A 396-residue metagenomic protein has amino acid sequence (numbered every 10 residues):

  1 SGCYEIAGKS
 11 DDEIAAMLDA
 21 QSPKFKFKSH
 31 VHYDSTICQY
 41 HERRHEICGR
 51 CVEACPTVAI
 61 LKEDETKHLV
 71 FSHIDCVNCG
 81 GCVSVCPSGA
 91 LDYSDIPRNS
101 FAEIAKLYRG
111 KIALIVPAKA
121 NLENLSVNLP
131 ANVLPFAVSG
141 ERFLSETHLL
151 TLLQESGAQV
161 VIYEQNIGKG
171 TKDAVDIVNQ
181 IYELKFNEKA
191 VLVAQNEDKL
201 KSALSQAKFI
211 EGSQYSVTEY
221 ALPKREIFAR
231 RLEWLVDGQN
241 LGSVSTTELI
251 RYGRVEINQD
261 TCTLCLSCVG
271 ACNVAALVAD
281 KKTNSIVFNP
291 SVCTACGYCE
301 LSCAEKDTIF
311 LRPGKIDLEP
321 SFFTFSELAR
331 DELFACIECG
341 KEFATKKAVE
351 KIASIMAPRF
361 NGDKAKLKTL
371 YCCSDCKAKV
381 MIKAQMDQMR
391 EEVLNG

Functional and structural regions predicted by a protein language model:
S1-A54, V58, K111-S126, E183 (+5 more regions): Ferredoxin-type iron-sulfur electron-transfer modules and their immediate structural context
S35, E63-I162, G168-Q180, S326-G396: Iron-sulfur-cluster electron-transfer modules
R50, P56-G81, P87-S88, D92-Y108 (+4 more regions): Basic, glycine-/proline-tolerant helical and adjacent loop/strand elements that line or dock onto nucleic-acid
F143-T147, T263, S267, Y298: Short, well-structured alpha-helical interface segments that form or flank functional binding sites
S145, G157-V161, I167-E188, S291-S302 (+1 more regions): C-terminal, active-site-flanking charged/polar segments
E164-K169, A194-D198: Short beta-alpha junction loops
